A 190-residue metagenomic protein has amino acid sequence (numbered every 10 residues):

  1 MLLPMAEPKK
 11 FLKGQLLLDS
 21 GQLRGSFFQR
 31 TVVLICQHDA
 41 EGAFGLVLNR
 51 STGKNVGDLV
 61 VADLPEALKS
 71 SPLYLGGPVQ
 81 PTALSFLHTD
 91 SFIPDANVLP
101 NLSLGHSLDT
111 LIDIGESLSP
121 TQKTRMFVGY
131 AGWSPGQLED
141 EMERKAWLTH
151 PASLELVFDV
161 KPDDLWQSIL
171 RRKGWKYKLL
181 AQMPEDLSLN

Functional and structural regions predicted by a protein language model:
L2-F127, A131-N190: A short aromatic-anchored loop/beta-hairpin motif
